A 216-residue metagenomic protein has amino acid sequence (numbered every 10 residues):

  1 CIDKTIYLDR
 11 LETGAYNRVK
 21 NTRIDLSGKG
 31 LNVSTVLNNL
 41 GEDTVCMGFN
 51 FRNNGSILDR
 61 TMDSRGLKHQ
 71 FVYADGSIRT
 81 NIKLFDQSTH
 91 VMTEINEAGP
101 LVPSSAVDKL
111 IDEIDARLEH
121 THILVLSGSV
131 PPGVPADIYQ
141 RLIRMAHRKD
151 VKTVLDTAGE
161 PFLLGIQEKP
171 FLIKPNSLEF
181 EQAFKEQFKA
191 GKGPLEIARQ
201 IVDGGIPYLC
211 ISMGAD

Functional and structural regions predicted by a protein language model:
C1, F49-R52, A74, Q87 (+2 more regions): Cofactor-binding loop segments of dinucleotide-utilizing enzymes, especially the Rossmann-like FAD- and NAD(P)+-binding
C1-G14: Positively charged, low-complexity intrinsically disordered leader regions
R18-I78: Substrate-binding N-lobe of the ribokinase-like
I78-T80, D216: Change "...and in nucleic-acid phosphodiester-cleaving endonucleases..." to "...and in nucleic-acid processing enzymes
L84-H120: Conserved phosphate-binding/catalytic loop of the ribokinase/pfkB sugar-kinase fold
E94-N96, T121-S129, D156, K174-Q182: Short beta-strands and strand-loop turn motifs
D137-D216: Conserved phosphate/ATP/ADP-binding segment of small-molecule kinases
